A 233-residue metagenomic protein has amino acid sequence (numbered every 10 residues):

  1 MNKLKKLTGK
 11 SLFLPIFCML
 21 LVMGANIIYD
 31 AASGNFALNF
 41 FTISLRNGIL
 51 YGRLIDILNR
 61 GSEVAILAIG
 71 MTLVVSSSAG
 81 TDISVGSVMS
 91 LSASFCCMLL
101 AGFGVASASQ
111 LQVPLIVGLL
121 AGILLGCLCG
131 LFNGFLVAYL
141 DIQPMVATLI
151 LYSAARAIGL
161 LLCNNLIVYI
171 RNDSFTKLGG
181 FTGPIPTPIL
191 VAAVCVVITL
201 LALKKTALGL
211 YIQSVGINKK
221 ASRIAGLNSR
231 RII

Functional and structural regions predicted by a protein language model:
M1-I66, S107-L115: Membrane-interfacial amphipathic/re-entrant helices at transmembrane-helix boundaries
L12-F17, I57, A65-L67, S87-L91 (+3 more regions): Hydrophobic alpha-helical transmembrane segments
P15-I28, M71, I123-G126, Y152-I158 (+1 more regions): Hydrophobic core segments of alpha-helical transmembrane domains in multi-pass membrane transport and ion-translocation
N26-D30, L50-G104, V137-D141: Single transmembrane alpha-helix segments in multi-pass membrane proteins
L73, M98, L128-Y139, L162 (+2 more regions): Membrane-interface helix caps of multi-pass small-molecule transporters
V105-L151: Alpha-helical transmembrane segments within multi-pass membrane transporters and channels
L140, P144-T206, R231-I232: Transmembrane helix-bundle core of multi-pass membrane transporters and related energy-transducing complexes
V197-I233: Membrane-helix/interface signature in polytopic inner-membrane proteins
